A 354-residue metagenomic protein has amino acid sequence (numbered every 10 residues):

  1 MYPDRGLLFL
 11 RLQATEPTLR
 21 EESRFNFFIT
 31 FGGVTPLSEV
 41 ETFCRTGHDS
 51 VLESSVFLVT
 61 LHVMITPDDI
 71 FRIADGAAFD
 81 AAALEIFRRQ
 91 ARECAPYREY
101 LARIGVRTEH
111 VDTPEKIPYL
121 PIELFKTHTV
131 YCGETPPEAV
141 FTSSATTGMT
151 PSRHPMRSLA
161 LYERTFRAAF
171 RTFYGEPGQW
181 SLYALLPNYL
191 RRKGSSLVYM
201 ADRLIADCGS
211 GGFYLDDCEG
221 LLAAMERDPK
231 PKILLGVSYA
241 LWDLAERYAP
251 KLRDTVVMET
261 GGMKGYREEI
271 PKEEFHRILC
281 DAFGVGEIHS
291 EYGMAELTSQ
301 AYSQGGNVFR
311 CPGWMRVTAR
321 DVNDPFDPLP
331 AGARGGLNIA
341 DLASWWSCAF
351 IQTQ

Functional and structural regions predicted by a protein language model:
Y2-D4, N26, D49: Intrinsic-disorder-associated, low-complexity terminal segments enriched in Asp/Asn/His/Tyr and depleted of Lys/Arg
Y2-Q13: Extreme N-terminal basic, low-complexity initiation segments that serve as generic localization/processing leaders
T15-P17, S23-R24, V34-L37, H48-L52: Short, low-complexity intrinsically disordered segments enriched in A/P/G/S/L with frequent Arg, especially at protein
F25-F28, M64: Generic short N-terminal amphipathic or hydrophobic helices
T30, L37, R45-S50, V56-T60: Short, positively charged and aromatic/hydrophobic N-terminal segments
H62-I70, A74-Y97, Q179, N188 (+2 more regions): Active-site glycine/GP-rich loop and adjacent strand/helix microenvironment that borders small-molecule binding pockets
R92-T142, G148-P155, Y162-G178: Active-site diphosphate/adenylate-binding microenvironment
T147, Y162, F166-I205: Internal, well-ordered alpha/beta segment that forms a basic, Gly-enriched binding/recognition surface
